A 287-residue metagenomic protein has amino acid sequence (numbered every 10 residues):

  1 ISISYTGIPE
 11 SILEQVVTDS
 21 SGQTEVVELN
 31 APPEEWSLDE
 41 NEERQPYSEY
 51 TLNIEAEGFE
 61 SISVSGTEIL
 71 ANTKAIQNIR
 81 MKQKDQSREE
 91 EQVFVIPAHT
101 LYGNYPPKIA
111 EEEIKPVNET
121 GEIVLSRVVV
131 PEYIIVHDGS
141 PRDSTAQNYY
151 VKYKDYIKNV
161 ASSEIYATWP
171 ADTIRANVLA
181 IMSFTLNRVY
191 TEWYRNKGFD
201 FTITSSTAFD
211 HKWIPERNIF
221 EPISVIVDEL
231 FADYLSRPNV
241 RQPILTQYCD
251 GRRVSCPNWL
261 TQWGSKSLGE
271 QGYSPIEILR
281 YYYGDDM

Functional and structural regions predicted by a protein language model:
I1, E14-Q15, T51-L52: Generic short beta-strand
I3-Y5: Conserved aromatic beta-strand anchor motif in extracellular beta-sandwich/beta-rich domains
I8-L38: Short, acidic Ser/Thr/Gly-rich low-complexity loop/linker segments typical of extracellular and cell-surface proteins
S11, D19, Y47, N72-K74: Short, solvent-exposed coil/turn segments
V17, V27-L29, N53-T67, A71-M287: Conserved, single-site charged/polar hotspot
E34-G58: A short, solvent-exposed beta-strand micro-motif common in secreted/extracellular proteins
